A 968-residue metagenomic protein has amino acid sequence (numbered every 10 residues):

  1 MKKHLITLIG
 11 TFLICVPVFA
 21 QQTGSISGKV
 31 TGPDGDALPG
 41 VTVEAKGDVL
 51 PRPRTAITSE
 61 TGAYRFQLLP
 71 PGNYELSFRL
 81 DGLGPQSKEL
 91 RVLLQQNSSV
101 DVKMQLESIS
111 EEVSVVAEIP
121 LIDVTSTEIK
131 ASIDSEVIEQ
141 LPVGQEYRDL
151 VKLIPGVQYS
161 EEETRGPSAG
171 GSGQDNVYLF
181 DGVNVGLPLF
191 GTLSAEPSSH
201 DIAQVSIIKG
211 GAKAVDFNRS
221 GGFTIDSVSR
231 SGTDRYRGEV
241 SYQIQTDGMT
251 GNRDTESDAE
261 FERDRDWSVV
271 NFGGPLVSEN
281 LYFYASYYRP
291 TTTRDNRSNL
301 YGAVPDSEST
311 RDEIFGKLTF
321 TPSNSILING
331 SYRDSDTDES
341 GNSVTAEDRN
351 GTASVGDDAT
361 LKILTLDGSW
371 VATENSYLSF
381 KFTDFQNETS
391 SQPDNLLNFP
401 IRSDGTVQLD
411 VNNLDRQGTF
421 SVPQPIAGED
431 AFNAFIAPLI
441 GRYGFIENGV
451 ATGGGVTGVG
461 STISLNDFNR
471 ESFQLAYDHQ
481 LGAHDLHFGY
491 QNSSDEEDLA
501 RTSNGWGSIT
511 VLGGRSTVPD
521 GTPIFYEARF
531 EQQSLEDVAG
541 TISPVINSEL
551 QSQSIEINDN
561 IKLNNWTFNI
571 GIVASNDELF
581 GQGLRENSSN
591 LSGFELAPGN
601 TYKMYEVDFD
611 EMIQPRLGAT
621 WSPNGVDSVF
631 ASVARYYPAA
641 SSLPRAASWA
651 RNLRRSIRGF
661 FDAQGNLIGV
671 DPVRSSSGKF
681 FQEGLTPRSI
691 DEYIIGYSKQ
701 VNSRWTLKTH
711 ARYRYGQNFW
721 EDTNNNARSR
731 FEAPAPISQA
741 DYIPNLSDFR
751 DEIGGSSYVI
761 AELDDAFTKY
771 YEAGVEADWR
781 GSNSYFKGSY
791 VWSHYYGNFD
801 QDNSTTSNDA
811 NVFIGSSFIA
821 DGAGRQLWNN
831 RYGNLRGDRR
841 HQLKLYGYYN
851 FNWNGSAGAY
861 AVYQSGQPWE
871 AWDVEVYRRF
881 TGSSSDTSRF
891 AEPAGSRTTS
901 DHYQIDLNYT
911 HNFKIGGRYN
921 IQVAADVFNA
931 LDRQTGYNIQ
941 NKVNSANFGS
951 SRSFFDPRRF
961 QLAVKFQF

Functional and structural regions predicted by a protein language model:
D48-A63: Short, acidic Ser/Thr/Gly-rich low-complexity loop/linker segments typical of extracellular and cell-surface proteins
S59, G82-G84, K88-Q105, S110-S231 (+3 more regions): Periplasmic N-terminal accessory/gating domains of Gram-negative outer-membrane beta-barrel systems
A117, V240-T246, A285-R289, G330-D334 (+10 more regions): Transmembrane beta-barrel strands of outer-membrane/channel proteins
R237, E260-D338, V355-D384, V573 (+1 more regions): Transmembrane beta-barrel wall of Gram-negative outer-membrane proteins
T310, N329-N558, E595-N600, N726 (+4 more regions): Replace "related TpsB outer-membrane translocases also match" with "some related outer-membrane beta-barrels such as
T406, N433, R442-G453, G583-Q614 (+6 more regions): Solvent-exposed loop/turn elements at secondary-structure boundaries
D577, R704, K708-E870: Gram-negative outer-membrane beta-barrel transporters
R704, N854-S885, T899-D906, T910-F968: C-terminal beta-signal and adjacent terminal beta-strands/loops of Gram-negative outer-membrane beta-barrel proteins
